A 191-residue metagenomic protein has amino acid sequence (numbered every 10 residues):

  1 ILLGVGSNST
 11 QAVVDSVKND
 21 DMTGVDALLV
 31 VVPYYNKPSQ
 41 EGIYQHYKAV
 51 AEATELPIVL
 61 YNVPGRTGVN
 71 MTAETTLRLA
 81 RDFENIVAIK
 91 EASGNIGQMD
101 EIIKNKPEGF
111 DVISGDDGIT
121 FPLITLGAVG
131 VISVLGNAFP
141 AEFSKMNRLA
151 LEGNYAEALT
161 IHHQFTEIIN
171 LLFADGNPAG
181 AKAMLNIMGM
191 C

Functional and structural regions predicted by a protein language model:
I1-G68, R78: Active-site beta->alpha loop and helix N-cap motifs at the rims of alpha/beta catalytic domains
L2, L171-G176: Short acidic/His-enriched helical or mixed secondary-structure segments at domain edges of catalytic enzymes and some
E52-A53, R66-F173: Catalytic alpha/beta core domains of metabolic enzymes, predominantly
N177, M190-C191: Interdomain hinge/lid region at the active-site interface of Rossmann-like NAD(P)-dependent oxidoreductases
L185-I187: GST superfamily/GST-like fold recognition
